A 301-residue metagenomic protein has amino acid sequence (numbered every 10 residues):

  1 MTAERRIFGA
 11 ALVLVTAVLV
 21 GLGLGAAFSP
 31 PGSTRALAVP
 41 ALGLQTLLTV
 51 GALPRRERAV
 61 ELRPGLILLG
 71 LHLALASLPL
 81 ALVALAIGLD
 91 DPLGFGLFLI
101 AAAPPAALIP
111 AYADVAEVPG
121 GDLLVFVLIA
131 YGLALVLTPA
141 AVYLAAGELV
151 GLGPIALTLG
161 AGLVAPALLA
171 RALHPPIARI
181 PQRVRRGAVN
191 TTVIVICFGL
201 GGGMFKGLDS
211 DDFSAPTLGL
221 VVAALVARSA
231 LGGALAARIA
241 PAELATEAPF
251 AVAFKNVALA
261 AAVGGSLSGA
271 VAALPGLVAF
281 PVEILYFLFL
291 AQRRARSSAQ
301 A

Functional and structural regions predicted by a protein language model:
M1-A301: Alpha-helical transmembrane segments of multi-pass small-molecule/ion transporters
